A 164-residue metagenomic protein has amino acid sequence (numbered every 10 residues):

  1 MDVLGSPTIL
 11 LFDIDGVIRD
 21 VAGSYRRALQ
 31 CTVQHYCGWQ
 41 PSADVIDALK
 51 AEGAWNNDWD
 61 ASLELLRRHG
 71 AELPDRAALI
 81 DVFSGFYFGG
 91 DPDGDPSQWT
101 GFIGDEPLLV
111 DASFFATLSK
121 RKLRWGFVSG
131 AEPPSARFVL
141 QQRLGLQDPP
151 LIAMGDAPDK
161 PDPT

Functional and structural regions predicted by a protein language model:
D2-A48, D60: Active-site neighborhood of HAD-like aspartate-dependent phosphohydrolases
G5-P7, K122, D148: A general structural motif
A22, R26, F83-S84, S129: Amphipathic, non-transmembrane alpha-helical scaffold segments
Q30, Q34, L63, S119 (+1 more regions): Class I S-adenosyl-L-methionine
H35-W39, A71-E72, L144-Q147: Short helix-capping segments at alpha-helix termini
A43-A51, P150-M154: Short linear capping/connector segments at secondary-structure termini
K50-R124, E132-S135: A metal-dependent, Asp-based hydrolase signature
G126-T164: Substrate-recognition "cap/lid" segment bordering the active-site pocket of phosphatases
